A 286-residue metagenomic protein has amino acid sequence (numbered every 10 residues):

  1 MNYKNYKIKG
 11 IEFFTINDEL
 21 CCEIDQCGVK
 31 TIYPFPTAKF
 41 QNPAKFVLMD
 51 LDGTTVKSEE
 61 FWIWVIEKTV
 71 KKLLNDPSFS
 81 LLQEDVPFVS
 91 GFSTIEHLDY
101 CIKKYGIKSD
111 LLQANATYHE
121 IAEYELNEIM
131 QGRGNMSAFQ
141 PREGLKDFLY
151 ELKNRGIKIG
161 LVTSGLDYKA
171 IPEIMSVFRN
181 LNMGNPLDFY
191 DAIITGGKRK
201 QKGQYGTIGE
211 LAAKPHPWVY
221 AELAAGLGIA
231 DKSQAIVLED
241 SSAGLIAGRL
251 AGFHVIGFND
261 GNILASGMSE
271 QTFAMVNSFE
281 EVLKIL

Functional and structural regions predicted by a protein language model:
M1-K45, Y150, L166-L286: Asp-based, Mg2+/Mn2+-dependent phosphohydrolase catalytic module
N2-K7, C27-I32, F40-L51, T55-R142: N-terminal helical cap/lid subdomain that shapes the substrate entry/recognition surface in HAD-like hydrolases
T37, P43, L48, I129-L161 (+1 more regions): Short, acidic loop-to-helix structural element flanking the phosphoryl-transfer center in phosphate-processing enzymes
D52, W62, C101, G132-A138 (+5 more regions): Domain-wide signal for the mature, well-folded portions of proteins, strongly enriched in nucleus-encoded organellar
T55, I159, V237: Conserved SAM-binding loop
F61, S93, Q140-G144, G165-L166 (+2 more regions): Short beta->alpha linker loops
K68, Y100, D147, A243-I246: Alpha-helical scaffolding segments of alpha/beta enzyme cores, especially the outer helices of TIM-barrel or partial
